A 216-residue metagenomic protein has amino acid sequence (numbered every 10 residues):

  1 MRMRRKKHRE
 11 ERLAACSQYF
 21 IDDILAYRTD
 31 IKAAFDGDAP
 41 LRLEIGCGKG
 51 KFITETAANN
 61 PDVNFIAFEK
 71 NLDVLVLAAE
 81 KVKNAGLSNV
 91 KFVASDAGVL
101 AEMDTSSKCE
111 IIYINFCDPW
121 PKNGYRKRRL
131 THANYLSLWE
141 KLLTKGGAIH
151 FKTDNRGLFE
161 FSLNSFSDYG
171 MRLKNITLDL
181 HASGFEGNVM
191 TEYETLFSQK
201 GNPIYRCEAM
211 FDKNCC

Functional and structural regions predicted by a protein language model:
M1-L43, K51-A58: S-adenosyl-L-methionine
I45, F68: Conserved beta-strand/loop positions that form the S-adenosyl-L-methionine
G48: Conserved glycine-rich SAM-binding loop
N71: Conserved SAM/SAH-binding beta-strand->alpha-helix loop
E80-S106: S-adenosyl-L-methionine
T131-K145: A short glycine-rich, Lys/Arg-flanked "PGG" loop and its adjoining helix->strand segment in the class I
G146-T153: Conserved beta-strand signature within the Rossmann-like core of class I S-adenosyl-L-methionine
Y169-C216: Class I S-adenosyl-L-methionine
